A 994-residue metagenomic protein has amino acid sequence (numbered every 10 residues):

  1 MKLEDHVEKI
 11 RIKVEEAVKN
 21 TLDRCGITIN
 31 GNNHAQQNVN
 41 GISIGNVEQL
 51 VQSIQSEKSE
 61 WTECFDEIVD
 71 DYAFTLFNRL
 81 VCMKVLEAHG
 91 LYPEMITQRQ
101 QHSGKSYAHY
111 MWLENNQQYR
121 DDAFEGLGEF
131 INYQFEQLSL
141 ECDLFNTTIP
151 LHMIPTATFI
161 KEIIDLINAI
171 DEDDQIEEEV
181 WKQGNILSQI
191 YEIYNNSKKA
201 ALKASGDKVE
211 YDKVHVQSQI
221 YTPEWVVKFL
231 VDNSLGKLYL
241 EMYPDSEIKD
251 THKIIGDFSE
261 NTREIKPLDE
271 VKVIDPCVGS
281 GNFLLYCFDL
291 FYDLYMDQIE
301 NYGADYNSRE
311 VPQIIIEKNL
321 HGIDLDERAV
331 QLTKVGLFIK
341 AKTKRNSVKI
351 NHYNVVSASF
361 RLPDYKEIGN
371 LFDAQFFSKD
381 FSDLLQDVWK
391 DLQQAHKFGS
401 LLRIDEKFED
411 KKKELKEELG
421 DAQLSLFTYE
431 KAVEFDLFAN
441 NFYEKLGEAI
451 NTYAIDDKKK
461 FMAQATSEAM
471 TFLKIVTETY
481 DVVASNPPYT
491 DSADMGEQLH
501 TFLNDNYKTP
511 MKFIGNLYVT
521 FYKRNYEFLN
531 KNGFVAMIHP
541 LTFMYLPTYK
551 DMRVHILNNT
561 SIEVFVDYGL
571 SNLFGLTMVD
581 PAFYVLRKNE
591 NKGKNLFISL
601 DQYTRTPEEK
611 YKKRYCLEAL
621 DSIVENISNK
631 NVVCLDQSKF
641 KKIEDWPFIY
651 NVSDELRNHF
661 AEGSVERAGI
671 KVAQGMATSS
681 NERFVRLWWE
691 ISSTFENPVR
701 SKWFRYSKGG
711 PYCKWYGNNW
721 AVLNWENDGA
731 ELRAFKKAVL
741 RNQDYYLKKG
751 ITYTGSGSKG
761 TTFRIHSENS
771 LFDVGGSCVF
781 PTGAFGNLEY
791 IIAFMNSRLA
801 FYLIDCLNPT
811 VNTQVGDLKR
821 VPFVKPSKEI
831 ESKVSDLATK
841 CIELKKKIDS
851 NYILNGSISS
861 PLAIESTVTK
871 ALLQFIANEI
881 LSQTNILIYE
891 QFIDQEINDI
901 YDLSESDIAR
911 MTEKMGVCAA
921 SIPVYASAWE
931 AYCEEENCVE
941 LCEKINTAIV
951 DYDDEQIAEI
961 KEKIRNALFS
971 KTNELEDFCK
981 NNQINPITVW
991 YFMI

Functional and structural regions predicted by a protein language model:
M1-L238, F338-F360, G569: Non-catalytic, mostly N-terminal accessory regions of nucleic-acid modification and defense proteins
N40-S59, A157-K161, I190-D212, I248-P267 (+8 more regions): Active-site-adjacent bridging/hinge elements
W61-E67, I167-E178, G206-W225, L268-V278 (+11 more regions): Glycine- and acidic
N146-T262, V665-N697, F704-Y706, C713-Y716 (+5 more regions): Class I S-adenosyl-L-methionine
G206-D212, V216-V564, N589-K594, R605 (+2 more regions): SAM-dependent methyltransferase catalytic region
V278, D645-P647, F660, S680-F684 (+1 more regions): Non-catalytic DNA-recognition/assembly elements of restriction-modification systems
L285, Y292, L325, V330-Y353 (+13 more regions): Signature of N6-adenine DNA methyltransferases within the class I
S707, D744-T762, F772, I791-D805 (+1 more regions): Short Ser/Thr-interspersed hydrophobic loop/turn segments at strand-loop and sheet-helix junctions that line or gate
